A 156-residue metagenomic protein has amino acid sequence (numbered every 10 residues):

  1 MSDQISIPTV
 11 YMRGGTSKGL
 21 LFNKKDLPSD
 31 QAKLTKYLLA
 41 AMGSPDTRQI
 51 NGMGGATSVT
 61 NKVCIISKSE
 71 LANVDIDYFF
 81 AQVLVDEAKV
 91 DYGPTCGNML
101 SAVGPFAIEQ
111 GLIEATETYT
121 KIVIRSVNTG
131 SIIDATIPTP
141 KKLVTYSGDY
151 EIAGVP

Functional and structural regions predicted by a protein language model:
M1-P156: A glycine-rich beta-to-alpha transition motif near the start of alpha/beta enzyme domains, typified by
